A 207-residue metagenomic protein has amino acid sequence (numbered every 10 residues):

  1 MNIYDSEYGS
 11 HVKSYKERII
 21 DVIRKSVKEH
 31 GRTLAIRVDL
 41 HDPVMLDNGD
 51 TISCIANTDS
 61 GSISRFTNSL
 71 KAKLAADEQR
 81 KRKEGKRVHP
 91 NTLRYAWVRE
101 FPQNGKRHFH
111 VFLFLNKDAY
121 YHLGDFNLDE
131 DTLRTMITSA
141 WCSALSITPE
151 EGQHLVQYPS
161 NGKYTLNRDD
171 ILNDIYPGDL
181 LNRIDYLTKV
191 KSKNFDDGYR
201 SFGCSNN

Functional and structural regions predicted by a protein language model:
M1-H30, K117-N207: Catalytic "initiation/cleavage/transfer" segments centered on a nucleophilic residue and adjacent nucleic-acid-engaging
N2-I3, M45-N48, K106, L187: Intrinsically disordered, low-complexity Ser/Thr/Pro/Gly-rich regulatory segments
I23-V27, K83-K86, R94-Q103: Catalytic micro-motifs at enzyme active sites that drive phosphoryl/nucleotidyl and oxygen chemistry
T33-L46: Active-site-flanking beta-strand signature of metal-NTP-handling nucleotidyl enzymes and homologous cyclase-like
P43-D47, N116-Y121: A short, flexible beta-alpha/helix-coil linker loop
L46-T92: Short N-terminal edge-element motif at the start of the domain
L74-R94, I147-Y164: Short glycine-rich, low-complexity/disordered patches
R94-Y120: Histidine-centered divalent-metal-coordination microenvironment in nucleic-acid enzymes
